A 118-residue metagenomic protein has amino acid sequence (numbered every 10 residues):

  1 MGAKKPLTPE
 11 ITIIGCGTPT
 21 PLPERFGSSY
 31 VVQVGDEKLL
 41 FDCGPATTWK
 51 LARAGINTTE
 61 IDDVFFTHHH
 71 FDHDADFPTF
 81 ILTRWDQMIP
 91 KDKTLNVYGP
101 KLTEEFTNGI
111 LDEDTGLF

Functional and structural regions predicted by a protein language model:
M1-F118: Binuclear metal-dependent hydrolase catalytic cores
